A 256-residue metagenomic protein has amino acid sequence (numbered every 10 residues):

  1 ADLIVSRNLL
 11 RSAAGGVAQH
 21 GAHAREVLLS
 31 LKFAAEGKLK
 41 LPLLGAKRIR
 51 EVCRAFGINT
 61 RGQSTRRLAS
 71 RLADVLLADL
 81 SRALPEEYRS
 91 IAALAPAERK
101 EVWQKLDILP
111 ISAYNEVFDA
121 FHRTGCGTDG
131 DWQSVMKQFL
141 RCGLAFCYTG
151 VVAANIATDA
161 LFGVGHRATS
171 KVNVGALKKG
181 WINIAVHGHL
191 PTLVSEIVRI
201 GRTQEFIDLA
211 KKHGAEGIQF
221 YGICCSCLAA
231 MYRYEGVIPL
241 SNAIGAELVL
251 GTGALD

Functional and structural regions predicted by a protein language model:
A1-D256: Metallocofactor- and cofactor-centric catalytic cores in central/energy metabolism, strongly enriched
